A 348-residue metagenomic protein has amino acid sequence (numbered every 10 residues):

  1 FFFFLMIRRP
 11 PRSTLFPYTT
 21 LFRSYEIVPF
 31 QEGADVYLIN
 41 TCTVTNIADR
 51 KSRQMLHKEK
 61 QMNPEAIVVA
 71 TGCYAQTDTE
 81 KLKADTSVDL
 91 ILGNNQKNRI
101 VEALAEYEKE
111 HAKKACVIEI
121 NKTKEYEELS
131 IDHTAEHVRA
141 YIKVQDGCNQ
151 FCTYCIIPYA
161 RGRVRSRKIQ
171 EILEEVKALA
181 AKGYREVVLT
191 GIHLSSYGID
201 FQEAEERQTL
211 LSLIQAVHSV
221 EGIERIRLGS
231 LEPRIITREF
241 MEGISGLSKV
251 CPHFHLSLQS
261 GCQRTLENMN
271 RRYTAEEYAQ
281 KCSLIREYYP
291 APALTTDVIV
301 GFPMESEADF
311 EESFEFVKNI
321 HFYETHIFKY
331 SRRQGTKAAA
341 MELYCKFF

Functional and structural regions predicted by a protein language model:
F1-I7, S195: Right-handed beta-helix
M6-L21: Short, small-residue-biased leader/transition segments that mark boundaries at the very start of proteins
S13, V44, D89-L92, R163-V164 (+4 more regions): Pocket-edge positions in alpha/beta enzyme catalytic cores
P17-G198, E239, I244, F254 (+3 more regions): Proteins enriched for Cys/Gly/acidic motifs involved in redox and nucleic-acid/cofactor modification
L38, Q202-E205, M341-E342: Short low-complexity, flexible loop/linker segments enriched in glycine and/or proline with clustered acidic
V68-V69, T77, A181-E307: Conserved SAM/AdoMet-binding glycine-rich loop
G222, H321-F322, K337-A340: Conserved N-terminal phosphate-binding loop of PLP-dependent enzymes in the Aspartate aminotransferase
A340-F348: Terminal RNA-binding accessory module
